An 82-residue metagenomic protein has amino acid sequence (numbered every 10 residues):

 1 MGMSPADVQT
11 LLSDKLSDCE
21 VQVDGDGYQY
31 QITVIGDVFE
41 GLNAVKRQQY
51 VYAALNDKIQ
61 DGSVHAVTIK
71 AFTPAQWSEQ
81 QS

Functional and structural regions predicted by a protein language model:
G2-S82: N-terminal, polar/charged subdomain of small-to-medium soluble alpha/beta proteins
